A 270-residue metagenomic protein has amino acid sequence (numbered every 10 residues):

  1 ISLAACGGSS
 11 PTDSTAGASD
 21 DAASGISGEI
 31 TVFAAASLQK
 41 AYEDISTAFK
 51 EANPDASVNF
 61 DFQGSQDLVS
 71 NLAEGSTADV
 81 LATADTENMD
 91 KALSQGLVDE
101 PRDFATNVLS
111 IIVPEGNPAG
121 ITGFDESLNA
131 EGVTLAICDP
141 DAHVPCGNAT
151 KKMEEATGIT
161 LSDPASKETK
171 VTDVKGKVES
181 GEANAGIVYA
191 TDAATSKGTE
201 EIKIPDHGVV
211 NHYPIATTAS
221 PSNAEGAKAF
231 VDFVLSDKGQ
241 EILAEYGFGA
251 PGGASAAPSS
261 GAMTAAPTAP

Functional and structural regions predicted by a protein language model:
S2-A5: C-terminal motif of bacterial Sec signal peptides marking the signal peptidase cleavage site
G7-E51, Q66, A73, D85-T86 (+2 more regions): Exported/periplasmic ABC-transporter solute-binding proteins
V69, G75-D85, M89-D103: Short beta-strand-centered segments that line the small-molecule binding cleft or hinge of alpha/beta clamshell
V108: PIN/NYN-family metal-dependent endoribonuclease catalytic core
